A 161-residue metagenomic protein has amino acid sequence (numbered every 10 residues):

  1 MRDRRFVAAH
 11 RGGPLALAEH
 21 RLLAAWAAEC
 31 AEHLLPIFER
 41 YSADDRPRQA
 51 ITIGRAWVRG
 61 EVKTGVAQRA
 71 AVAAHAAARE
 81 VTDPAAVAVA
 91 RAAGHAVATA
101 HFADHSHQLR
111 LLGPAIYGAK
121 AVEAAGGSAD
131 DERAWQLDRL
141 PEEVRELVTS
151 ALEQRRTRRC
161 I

Functional and structural regions predicted by a protein language model:
M1-A134: Structured binding/interaction patches within domain cores
W135-I161: Acidic, carboxylate-rich catalytic segments that either coordinate divalent cations
